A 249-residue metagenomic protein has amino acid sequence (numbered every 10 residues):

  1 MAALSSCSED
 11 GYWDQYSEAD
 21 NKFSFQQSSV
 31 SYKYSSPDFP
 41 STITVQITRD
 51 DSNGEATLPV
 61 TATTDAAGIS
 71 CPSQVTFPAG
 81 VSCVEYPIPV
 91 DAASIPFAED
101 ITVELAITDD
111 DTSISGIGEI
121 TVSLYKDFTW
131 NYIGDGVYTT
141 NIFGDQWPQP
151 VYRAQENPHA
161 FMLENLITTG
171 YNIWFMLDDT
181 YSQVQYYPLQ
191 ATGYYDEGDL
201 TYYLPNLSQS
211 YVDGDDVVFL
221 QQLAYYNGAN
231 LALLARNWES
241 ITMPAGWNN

Functional and structural regions predicted by a protein language model:
A3-S6: C-terminal motif of bacterial Sec signal peptides marking the signal peptidase cleavage site
S8-N141: Acidic/polar, low-complexity intrinsically disordered N-terminal segments immediately downstream of a Sec signal
Y125-N249: Ser/Thr/Gly/Pro-rich, low-complexity flexible regions
